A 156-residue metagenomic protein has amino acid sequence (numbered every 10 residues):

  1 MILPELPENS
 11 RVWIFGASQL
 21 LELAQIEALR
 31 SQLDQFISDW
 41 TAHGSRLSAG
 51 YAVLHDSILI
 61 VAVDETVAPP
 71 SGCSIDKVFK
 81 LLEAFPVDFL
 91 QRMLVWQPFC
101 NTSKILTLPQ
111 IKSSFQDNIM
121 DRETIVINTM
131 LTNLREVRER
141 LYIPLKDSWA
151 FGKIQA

Functional and structural regions predicted by a protein language model:
M1-L3, E8-L54: Long, hydrophobic N-terminal alpha-helical segment
P7-E8, V53-L54, V87-L90, M120: A generic structural signal for short, non-catalytic loop/turn and secondary-structure boundary residues
S10-V12, H55-L59, Q91-M93: Short, surface-exposed beta-edge/turn micro-motifs
G16, A62, W96-Q97: Residues in well-ordered beta-strands of folded domains
Q32, F36, L81, S114 (+1 more regions): Residues that form generic nucleotide/phosphate-binding pockets
R46-P69: Short, intrinsically disordered low-complexity segments
V61-Q91: Helix-adjacent hinge/juxtasegments
F89-A156: Terminal interaction module
